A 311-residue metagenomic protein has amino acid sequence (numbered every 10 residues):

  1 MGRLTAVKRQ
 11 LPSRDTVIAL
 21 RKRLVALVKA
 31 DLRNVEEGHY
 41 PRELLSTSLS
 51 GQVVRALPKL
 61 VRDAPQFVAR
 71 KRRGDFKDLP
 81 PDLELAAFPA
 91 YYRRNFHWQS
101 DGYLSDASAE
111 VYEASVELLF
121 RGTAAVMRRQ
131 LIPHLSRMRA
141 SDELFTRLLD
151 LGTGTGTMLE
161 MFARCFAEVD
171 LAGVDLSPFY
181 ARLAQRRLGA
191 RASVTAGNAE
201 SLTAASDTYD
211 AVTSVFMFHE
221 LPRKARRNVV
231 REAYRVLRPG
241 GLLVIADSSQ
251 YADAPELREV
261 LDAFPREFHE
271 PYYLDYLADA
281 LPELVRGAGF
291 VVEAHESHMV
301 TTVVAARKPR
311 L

Functional and structural regions predicted by a protein language model:
M1-A86: N-terminal accessory segments
V111, G122-L144: Conserved alpha-helix/loop element of class I SAM-dependent methyltransferases that forms part of the SAM/SAH-binding
E143-G154: Conserved class I S-adenosyl-L-methionine
L149, T157-S201: Class I SAM-dependent methyltransferase SAM/SAH-binding core
E200-V212: A short acidic, Gly/Pro-enriched loop at the edge of an enzyme's catalytic core that lines a small-molecule cofactor
R227, V244-A288, E293-H295: C-terminal alpha-helical "lid/dimerization" subdomain adjacent to the S-adenosyl-L-methionine
R227-P239: A short glycine-rich, Lys/Arg-flanked "PGG" loop and its adjoining helix->strand segment in the class I
A288-L311: Core SAM-dependent methyltransferase catalytic element
